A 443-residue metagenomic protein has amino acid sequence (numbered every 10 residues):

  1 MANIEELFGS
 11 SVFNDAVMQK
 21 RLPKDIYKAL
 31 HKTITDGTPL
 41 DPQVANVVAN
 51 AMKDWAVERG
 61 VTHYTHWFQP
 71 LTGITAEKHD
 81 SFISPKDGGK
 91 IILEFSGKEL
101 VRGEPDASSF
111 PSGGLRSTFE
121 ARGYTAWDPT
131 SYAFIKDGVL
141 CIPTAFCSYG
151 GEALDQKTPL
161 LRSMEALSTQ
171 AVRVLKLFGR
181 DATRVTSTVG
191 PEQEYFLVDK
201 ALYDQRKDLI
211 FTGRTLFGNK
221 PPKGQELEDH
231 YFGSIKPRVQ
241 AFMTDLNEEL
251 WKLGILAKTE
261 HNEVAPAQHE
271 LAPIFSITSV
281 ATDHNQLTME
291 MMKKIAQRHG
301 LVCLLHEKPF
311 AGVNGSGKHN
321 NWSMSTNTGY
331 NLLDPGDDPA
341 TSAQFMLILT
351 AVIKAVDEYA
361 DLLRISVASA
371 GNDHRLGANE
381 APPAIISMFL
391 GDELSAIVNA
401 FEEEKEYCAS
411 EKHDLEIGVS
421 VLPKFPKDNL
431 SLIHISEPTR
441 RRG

Functional and structural regions predicted by a protein language model:
L7-A121: Active-site core of metal-dependent hydrolases
Q19-H31, A49-A56, L71, A76-P85 (+8 more regions): Structured alpha-helical segments in the cores of large, soluble enzyme domains
D41-Q43, F178-V189, A257-H261, V302-H306 (+1 more regions): Flexible, glycine/charged-enriched surface loops at secondary-structure junctions
R122-I235, L246-E248, K252, I274 (+1 more regions): Catalytic alpha/beta active-site cores
T125-Y149, F345-I365, S369, R440: Mobile "lid/hinge" segments at catalytic clefts and subdomain interfaces of large enzymes
L209-T244, V264, E270-T282, Q286-E290 (+4 more regions): Loop-rich catalytic cores of soluble enzymes, especially ATP-dependent carboxylate-amine ligases and other
S431-T439, G443: Residue-level detector of conserved catalytic or cofactor/ligand-binding positions in enzyme active sites
